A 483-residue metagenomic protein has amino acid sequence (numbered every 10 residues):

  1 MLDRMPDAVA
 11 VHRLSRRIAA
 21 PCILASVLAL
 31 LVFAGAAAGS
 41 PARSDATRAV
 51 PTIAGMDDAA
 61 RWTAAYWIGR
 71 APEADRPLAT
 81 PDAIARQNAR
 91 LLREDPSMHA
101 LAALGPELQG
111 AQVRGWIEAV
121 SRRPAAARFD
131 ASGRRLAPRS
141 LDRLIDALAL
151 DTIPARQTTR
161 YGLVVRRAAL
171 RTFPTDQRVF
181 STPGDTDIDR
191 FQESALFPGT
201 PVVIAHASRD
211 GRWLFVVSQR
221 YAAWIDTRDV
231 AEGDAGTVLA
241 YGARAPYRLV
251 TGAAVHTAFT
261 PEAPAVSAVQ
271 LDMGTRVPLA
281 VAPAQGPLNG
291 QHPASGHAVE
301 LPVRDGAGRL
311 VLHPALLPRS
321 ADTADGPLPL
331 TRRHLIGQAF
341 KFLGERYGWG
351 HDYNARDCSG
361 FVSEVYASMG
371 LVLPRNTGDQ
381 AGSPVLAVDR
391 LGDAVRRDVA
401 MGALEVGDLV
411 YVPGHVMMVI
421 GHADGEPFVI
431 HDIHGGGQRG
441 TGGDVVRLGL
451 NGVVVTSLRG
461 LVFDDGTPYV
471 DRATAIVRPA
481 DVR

Functional and structural regions predicted by a protein language model:
C22-V32: Bacterial N-terminal signal peptides
P41-A168, V217-L249, Q285-P287, Q291-I336: Boundary regions of SH3-family modules and the immediately adjacent low-complexity/disordered segments in eukaryotic
A42-R61, R220, R228-L249, A254-A258 (+1 more regions): Aromatic- and glycine-rich peptidoglycan recognition patches
R166-L170, P174-D187, R248-E262, A387-V395: Short, structured beta-strand/loop micro-motifs enriched in basic residues and often containing a Trp
D185-S208, A265-N289: Conserved beta-strand/loop element in small beta-rich adapter and peptidoglycan-binding domains
T186-D189, P264, A321-G326, G344-Y353: Second-shell loop/turn segments in exported
A195, L373-G440: ...with weaker cross-activation on analogous glycine-rich loops/strands in unrelated enzymes
L335, A339, W349-M369, L373-T377: Active-site nucleophilic cysteine motif
